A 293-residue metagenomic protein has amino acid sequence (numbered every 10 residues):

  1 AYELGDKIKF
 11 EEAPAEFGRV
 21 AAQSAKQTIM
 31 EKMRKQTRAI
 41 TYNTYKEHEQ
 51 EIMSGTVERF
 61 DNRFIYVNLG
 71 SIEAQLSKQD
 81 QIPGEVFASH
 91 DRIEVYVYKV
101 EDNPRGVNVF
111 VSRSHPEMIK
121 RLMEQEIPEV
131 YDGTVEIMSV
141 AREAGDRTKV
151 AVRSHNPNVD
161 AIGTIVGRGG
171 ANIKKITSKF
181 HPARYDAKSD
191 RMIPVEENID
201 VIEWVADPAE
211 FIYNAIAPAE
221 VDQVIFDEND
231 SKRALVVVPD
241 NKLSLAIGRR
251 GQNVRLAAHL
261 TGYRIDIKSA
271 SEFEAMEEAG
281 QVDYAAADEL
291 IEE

Functional and structural regions predicted by a protein language model:
A1-E293: RNA-contacting regions in translation and RNA-metabolism proteins, encompassing KH/S1 modules where present
